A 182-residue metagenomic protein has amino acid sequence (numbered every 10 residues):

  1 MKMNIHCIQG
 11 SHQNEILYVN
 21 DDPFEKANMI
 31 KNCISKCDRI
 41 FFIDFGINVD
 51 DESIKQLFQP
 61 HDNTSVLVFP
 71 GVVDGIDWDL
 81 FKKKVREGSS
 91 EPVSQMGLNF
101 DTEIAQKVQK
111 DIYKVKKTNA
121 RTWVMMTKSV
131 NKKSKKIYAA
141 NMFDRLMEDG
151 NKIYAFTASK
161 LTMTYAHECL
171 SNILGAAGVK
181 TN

Functional and structural regions predicted by a protein language model:
K2-I43, I47-K55, Q59-D62: Active-site-proximal specificity loops/subdomain of glycosyltransferases
Y18, V68-F69, A155-T157: Structural signal for conserved beta-strand scaffold positions within catalytic alpha/beta enzyme cores
D22, V72-G75, A158-T162: Short beta-alpha junction loops
E25-K31, W78-L80, T164-E168: Short, solvent-exposed polar/charged micro-motifs at secondary-structure junctions
R39, T64-V66, I153: Short, Asp-centered acidic motifs that coordinate Mg2+ and/or phosphate in catalytic or ligand-binding sites
D50-I137: Conserved catalytic core of nucleotide-sugar-dependent glycosyltransferases
I112, K117-N182: C-terminal catalytic/acceptor-binding lobe
